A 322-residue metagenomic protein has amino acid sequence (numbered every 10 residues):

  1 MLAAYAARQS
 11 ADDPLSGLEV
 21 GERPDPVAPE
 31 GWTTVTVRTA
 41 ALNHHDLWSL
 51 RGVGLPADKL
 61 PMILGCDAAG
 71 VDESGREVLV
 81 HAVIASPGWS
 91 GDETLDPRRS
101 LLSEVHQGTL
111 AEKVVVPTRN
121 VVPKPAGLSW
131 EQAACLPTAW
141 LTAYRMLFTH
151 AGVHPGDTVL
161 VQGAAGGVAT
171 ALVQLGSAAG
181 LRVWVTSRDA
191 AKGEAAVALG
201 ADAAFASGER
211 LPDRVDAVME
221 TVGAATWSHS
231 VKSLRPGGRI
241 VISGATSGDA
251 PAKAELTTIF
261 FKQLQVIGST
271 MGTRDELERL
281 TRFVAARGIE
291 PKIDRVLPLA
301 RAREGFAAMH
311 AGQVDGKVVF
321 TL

Functional and structural regions predicted by a protein language model:
M1-L2, P212, G288-K292, E304-L322: C-terminal capping/lid region of NAD(P)-dependent oxidoreductase domains
P24-A41, V53-G91, L102-G108, P125-G127: Glycine-rich beta-strand-centered segment in the early N-terminal region that forms part of a ligand/cofactor-binding
L79, V218-M219, V241: N-terminal Rossmann-like NAD(P) cofactor-binding module of classical short-chain dehydrogenase/reductase
A82-G163: NAD(P)H dinucleotide-binding glycine-rich loop of Rossmann-like/cofactor-binding domains, especially the beta1-alpha1
Q132-E209: Mid-domain Rossmann-like dinucleotide-binding core that forms the NAD(H)/NADP(H) cofactor-binding site
A179, A225-K292, L322: Glycine-rich phosphate-binding loop and adjacent beta-alpha segment of Rossmann(oid) nucleotide-cofactor-binding
T186-A190, T221, G244, T270: N-terminal Rossmann-fold cofactor-binding loop
R210-V218: A short acidic, Gly/Pro-enriched loop at the edge of an enzyme's catalytic core that lines a small-molecule cofactor
